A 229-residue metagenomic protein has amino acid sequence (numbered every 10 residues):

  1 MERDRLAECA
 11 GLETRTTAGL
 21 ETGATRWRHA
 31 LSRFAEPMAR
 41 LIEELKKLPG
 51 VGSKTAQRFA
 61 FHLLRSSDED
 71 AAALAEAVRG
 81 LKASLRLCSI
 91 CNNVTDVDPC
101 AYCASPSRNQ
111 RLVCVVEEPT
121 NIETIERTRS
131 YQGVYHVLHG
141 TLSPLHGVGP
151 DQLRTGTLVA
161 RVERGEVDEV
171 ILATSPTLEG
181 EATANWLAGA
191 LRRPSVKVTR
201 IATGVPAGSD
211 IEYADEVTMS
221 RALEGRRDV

Functional and structural regions predicted by a protein language model:
E8-A10, T14-R15, T22-G23, R28-H29: Short, low-complexity intrinsically disordered segments enriched in A/P/G/S/L with frequent Arg, especially at protein
S32-M38, K47, T55-I122: Cys/His-rich Zn2+-binding cysteine-cluster or related metal-binding knuckle/ribbon modules and their
A39-E43, Q57-F61, A72, E76 (+7 more regions): Solvent-exposed alpha-helical segments within well-ordered globular domains of core cellular machineries
R40, Q132, V159-V229: Long C-terminal interaction/binding lobes of large macromolecular proteins
A56, A104-A173: Extended interfacial segments that mediate partner engagement and assembly in macromolecular machines
